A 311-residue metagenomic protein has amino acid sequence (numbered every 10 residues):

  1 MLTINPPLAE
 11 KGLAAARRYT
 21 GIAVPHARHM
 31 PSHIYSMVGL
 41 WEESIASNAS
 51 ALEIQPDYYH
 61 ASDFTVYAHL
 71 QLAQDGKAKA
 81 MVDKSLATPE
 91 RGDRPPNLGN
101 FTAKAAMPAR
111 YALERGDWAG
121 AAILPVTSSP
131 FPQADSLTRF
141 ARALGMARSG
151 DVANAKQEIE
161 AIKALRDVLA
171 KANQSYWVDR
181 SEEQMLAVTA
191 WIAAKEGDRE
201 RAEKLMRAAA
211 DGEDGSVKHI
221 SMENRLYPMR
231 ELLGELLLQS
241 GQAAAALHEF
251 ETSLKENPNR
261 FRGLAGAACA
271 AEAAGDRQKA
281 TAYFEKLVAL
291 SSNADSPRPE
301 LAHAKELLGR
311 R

Functional and structural regions predicted by a protein language model:
L2-T3, Y35, H69, A112 (+4 more regions): Residue at a conserved register position within TPR or TPR-like alpha-solenoid repeats
N5-P6, V38, L72, R115 (+4 more regions): Structural motif corresponding to the intra-repeat A-B loop/turn of tetratricopeptide repeats
L8-A9, W41, D75, W118 (+4 more regions): TPR-repeat structural position
R17-V24, E53-P56, L86-N97, L124-Q133 (+4 more regions): Solenoid-like repeat scaffolds
P25, Y59, T102, A134-S136 (+4 more regions): Start-of-helix signal in alpha-solenoid helical-repeat scaffolds, especially tetratricopeptide repeats
M30, F64, M107, L137 (+7 more regions): "A position-specific structural signal for the A-helix of alpha-solenoid helical repeats
A46-E53, H69-T88, I159-A164, R207-D211 (+2 more regions): TPR/TPR-like (Sel1-like) alpha-helical repeat modules
